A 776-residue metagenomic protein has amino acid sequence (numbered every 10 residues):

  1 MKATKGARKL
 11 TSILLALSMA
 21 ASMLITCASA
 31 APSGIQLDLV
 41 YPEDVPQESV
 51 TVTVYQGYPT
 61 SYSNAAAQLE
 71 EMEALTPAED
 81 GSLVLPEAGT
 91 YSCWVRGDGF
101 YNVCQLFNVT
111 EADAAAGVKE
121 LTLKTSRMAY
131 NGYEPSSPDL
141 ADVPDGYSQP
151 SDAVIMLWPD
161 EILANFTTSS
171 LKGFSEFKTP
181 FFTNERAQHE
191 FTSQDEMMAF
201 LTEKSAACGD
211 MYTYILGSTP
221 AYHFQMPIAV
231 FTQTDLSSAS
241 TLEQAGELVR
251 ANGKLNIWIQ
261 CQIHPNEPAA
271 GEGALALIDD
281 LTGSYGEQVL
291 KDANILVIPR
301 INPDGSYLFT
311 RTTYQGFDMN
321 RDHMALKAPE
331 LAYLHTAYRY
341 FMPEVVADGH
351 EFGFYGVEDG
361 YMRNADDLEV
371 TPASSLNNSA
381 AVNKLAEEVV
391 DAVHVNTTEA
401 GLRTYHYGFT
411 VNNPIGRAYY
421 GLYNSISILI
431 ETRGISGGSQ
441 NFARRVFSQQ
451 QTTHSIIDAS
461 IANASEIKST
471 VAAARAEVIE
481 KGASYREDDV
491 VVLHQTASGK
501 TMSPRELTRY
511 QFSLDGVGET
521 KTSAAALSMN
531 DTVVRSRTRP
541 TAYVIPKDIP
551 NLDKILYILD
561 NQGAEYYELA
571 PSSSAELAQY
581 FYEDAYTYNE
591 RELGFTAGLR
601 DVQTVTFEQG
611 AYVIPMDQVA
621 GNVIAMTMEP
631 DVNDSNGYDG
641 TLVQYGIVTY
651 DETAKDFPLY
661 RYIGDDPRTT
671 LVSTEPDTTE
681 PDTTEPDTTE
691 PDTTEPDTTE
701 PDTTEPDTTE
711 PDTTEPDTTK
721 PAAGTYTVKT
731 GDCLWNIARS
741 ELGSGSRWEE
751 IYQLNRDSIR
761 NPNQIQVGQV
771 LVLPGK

Functional and structural regions predicted by a protein language model:
M23-S33: Sec-dependent signal peptide cleavage junction
P32, V118-S673: M14 metallocarboxypeptidase catalytic domain recognition
Q36-V50, Y55-Y62: Structural motif
Y58-L85: Short, acidic Ser/Thr/Gly-rich low-complexity loop/linker segments typical of extracellular and cell-surface proteins
E87-G99: A short, solvent-exposed beta-strand micro-motif common in secreted/extracellular proteins
D98-R127: Structured interaction patches on ligand/partner-binding surfaces of diverse proteins
D717-G745, Y752, Q769: Primarily a LysM-type cell-wall glycan-binding module
S740-K776: Extracellular LysM carbohydrate-binding repeats and other cell-envelope/extracellular binding modules
